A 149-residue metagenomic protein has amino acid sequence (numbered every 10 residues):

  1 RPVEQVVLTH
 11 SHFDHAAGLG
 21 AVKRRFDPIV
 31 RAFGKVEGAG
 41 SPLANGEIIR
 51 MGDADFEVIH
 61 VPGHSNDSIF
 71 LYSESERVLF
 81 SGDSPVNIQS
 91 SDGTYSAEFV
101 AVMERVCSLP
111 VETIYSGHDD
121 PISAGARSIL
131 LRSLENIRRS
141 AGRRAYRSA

Functional and structural regions predicted by a protein language model:
R1-A54: Active-site HxH/HxHxD metal-binding segment of metal-dependent hydrolases
D55-A145: Metallo-beta-lactamase
R147-A149: C-terminal regulatory/interaction regions
